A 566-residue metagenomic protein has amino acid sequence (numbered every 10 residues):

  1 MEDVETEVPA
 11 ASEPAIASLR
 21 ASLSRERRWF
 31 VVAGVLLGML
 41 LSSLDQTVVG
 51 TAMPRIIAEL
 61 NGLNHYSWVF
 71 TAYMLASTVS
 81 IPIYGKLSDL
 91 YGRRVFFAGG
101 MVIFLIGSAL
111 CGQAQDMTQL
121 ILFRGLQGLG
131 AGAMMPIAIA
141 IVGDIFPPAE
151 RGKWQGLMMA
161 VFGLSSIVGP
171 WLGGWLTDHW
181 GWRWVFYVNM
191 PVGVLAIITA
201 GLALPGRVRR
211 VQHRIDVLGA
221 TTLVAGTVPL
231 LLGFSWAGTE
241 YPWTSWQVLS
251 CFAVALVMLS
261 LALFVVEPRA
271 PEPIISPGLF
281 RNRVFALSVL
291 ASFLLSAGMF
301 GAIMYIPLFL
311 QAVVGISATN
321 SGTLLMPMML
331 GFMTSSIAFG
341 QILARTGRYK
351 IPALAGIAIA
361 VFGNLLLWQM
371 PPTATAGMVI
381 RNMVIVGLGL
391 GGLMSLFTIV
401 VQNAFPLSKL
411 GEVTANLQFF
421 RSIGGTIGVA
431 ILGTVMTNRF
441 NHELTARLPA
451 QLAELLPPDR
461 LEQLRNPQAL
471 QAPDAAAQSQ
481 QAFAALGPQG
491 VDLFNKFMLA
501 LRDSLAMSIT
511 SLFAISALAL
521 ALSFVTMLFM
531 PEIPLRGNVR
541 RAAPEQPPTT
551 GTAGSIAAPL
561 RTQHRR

Functional and structural regions predicted by a protein language model:
E2-V31, V35, F264, Q463-R566: Transmembrane-helix exit segments and adjacent C-terminal regions of multi-pass membrane proteins
R28-S80, Q119-L122, G181, P191 (+10 more regions): Transmembrane core module of solute transporters
G38, L157-V161, I215-L218, A291 (+1 more regions): Hydrophobic alpha-helical segments of secondary membrane carriers
T51, W68, I81-L223, L232 (+3 more regions): Helix-loop-helix hairpins in multi-pass membrane proteins, especially solute transporters
H65, E150-L157, K409-N416: Cytoplasmic loop-to-transmembrane helix junctions
A160, L164-W180, V228, I423-E443: A gly/Pro-rich, aromatic-decorated transmembrane alpha-helix motif that marks the paired, flexible gating helices
D178-M190, W236-V248, S317, N438-A517: A membrane-interface helix-boundary motif in multi-pass transporters
